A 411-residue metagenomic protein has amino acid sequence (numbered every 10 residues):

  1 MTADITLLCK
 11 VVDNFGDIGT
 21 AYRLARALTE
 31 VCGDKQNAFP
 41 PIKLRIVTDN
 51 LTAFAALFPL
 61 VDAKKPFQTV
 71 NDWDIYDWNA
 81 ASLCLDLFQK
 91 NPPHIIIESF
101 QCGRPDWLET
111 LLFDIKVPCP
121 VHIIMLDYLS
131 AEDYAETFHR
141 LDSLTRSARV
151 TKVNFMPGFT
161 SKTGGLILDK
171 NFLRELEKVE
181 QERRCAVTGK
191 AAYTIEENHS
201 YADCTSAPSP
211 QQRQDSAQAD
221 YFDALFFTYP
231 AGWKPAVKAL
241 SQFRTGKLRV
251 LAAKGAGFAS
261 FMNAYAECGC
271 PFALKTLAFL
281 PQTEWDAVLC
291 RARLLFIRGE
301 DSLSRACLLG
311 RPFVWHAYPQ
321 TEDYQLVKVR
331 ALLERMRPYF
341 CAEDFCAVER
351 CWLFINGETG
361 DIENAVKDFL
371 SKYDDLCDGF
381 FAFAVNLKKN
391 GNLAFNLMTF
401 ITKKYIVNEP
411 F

Functional and structural regions predicted by a protein language model:
D4, H94-I95, H122, D223 (+1 more regions): Structural motif
T6, K10, A25-R26, L280-K328: A donor-sugar binding/catalytic signature common to diverse glycosyltransferases and related nucleotide-sugar
L8-A38, I42-R149, P208-Q211: Active-site and donor-binding regions of nucleotide-sugar-utilizing enzymes
R45-V47, Y76, I97, H122-I124 (+5 more regions): Hydrophobic/aromatic beta-strand patches that form the interior of the parallel beta-sheet core in alpha/beta enzyme
D127-W233: A nucleotide-sugar donor-handling region in carbohydrate enzymes
P235-G246: Short hydrophobic signal-anchor/transmembrane segments that target glycosyltransferases and glycosylation machinery
R244-A278: Catalytic donor nucleotide-activated moiety binding site of glycosyltransferases and closely related
P338-F411: C-terminal amphipathic helix plus adjacent low-complexity, charged tail appended to glycosyltransferase catalytic
